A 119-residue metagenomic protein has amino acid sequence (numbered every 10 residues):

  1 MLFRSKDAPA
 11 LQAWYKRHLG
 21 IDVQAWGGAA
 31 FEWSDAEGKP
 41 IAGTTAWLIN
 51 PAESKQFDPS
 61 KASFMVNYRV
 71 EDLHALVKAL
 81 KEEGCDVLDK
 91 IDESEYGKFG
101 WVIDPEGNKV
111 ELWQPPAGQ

Functional and structural regions predicted by a protein language model:
M1-K6, S34, A52-K81, K98-I103 (+1 more regions): Vicinal oxygen chelate
L2-A46, E82: Core segments of cupin and vicinal oxygen chelate
D22-W26, V77-Q119: Vicinal oxygen chelate
W26, A42, P59-S63, E95: Short, solvent-exposed coil/turn segments
A30, A46-L48, M65, E111: Generic structural signal for residues positioned in beta-strands
W33-D35, P51, E93, Q114-P115: Active-site donor-binding loop signature of nucleotide-sugar glycosyltransferases
E37-P40, K55-D58, I91: Short secondary-structure boundary/capping segments
W47-A52, C85: Short amphipathic beta-strand starts and helix->beta connectors
